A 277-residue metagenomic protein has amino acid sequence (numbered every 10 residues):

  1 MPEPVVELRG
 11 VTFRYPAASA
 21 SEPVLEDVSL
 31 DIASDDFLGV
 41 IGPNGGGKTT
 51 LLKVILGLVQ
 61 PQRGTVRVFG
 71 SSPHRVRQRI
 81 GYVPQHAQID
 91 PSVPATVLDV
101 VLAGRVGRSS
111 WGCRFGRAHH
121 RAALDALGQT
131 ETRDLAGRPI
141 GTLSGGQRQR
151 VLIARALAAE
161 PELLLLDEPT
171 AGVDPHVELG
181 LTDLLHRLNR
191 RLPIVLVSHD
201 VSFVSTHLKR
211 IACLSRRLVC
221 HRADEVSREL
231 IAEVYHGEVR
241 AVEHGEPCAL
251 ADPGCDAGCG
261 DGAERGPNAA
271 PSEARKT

Functional and structural regions predicted by a protein language model:
L56: Helix-to-loop junction immediately C-terminal to a conserved catalytic motif
G64-V76: Conserved ABC transporter NBD signature motif
L102, G116-L135: Conserved ABC ATPase "signature" region
P139-L143, Q147: Conserved ABC ATPase signature
L164-E168, V173: Catalytic Walker B motif of ABC-type/P-loop ATPase nucleotide-binding domains
E178-R190: Helical segment within the ABC ATPase nucleotide-binding domain
S227-T277: ABC ATPase nucleotide-binding domains
